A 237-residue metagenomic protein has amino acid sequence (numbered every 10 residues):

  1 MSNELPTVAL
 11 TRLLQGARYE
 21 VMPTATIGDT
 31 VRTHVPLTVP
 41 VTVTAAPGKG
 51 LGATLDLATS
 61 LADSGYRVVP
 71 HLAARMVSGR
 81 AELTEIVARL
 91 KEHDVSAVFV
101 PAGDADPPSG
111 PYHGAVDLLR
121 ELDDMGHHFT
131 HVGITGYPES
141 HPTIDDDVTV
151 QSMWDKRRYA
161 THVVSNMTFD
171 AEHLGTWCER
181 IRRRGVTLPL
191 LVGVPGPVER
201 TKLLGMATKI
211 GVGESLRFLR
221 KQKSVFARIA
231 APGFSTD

Functional and structural regions predicted by a protein language model:
M1-V68, L72-L90, D237: Alpha/beta catalytic barrel-like cores
Q15-V21, V39-T44, V68-L72, V98-V100 (+3 more regions): Hydrophobic faces of well-ordered beta-strands that scaffold small-molecule active sites in alpha/beta enzyme cores
Y19-A25, G114-Y137, G185-D237: Active-site pocket-lining/capping segments in soluble small-molecule metabolic enzymes
E20-T26, T44-G48, A73-V77, G103-A105 (+4 more regions): Active-site beta-loop-alpha junctions enriched in small/polar residues
A25-T30, K49-S60, V77-E85, A105-D123 (+2 more regions): Active-site-adjacent beta->alpha loops and helix N-cap segments on the catalytic face of soluble alpha/beta enzymes
A62, K91, K156-R157, R182: Non-catalytic positions within long, well-ordered alpha-helices that form the structural scaffold/packing of enzyme
A88-D106: Long, charge-dense
T143-V163, H173: Active-site glycine-rich loop that binds ribose-phosphate moieties when present
